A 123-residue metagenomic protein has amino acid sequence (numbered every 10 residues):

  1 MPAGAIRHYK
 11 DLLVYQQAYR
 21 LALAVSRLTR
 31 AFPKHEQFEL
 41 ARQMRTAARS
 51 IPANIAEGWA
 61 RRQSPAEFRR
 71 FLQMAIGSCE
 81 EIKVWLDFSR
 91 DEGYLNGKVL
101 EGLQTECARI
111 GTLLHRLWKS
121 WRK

Functional and structural regions predicted by a protein language model:
M1-K123: Amphipathic alpha-helical assembly/interaction segments
